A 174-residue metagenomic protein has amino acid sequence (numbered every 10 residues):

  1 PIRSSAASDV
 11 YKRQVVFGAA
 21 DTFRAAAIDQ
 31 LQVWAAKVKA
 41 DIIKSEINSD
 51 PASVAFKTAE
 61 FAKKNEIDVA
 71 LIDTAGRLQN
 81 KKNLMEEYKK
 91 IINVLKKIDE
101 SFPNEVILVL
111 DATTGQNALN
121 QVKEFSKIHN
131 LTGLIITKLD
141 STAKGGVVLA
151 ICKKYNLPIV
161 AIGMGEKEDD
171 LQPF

Functional and structural regions predicted by a protein language model:
P1-A7, Y11: Single conserved hydrophobic/aromatic residue that forms the stacking wall/gate of nucleotide- or nucleobase-binding
D9-E105, H129, G146, I151-F174: Nucleotide-state-sensitive switch-loop elements of NTP-binding domains
A20, I47, L110-D111, D140: Glycine- and other small-residue-rich loops at beta-strand/loop junctions that grip anionic moieties
I72, L108, I136: Redox-cofactor binding/interface segments in oxidoreductases and associated redox assembly factors
R77, G115, S141: Residues immediately C-terminal
K82-E86, L108-N117, K123-E124: P-loop NTPase motor core
I91-N93, A118-I135: Active-site/ligand-binding-proximal alpha/beta "capping" segment
